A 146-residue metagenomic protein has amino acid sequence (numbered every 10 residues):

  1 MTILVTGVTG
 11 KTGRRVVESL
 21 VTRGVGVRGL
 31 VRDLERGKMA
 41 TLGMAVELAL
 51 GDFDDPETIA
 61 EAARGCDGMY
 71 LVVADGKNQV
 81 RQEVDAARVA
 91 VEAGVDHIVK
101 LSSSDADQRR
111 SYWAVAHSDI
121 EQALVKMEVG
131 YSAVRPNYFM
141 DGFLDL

Functional and structural regions predicted by a protein language model:
M1-G43, D54-C66, D75-H97, S104-L146: Oxidoreductase cofactor-interface core, primarily capturing Rossmann-like NAD(P)-dependent enzymes
G51: Cofactor-binding loops of NAD(P)H-dependent oxidoreductases, dominated by short-chain dehydrogenase/reductases
